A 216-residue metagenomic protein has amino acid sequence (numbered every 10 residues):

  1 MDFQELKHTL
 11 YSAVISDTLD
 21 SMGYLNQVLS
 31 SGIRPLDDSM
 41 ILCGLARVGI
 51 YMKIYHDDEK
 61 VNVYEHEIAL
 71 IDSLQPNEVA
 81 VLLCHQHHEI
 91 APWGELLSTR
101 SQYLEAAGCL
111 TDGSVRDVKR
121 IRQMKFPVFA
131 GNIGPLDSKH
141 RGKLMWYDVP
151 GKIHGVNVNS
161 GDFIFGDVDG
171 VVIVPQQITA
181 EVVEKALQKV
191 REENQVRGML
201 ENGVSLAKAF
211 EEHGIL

Functional and structural regions predicted by a protein language model:
M1-S160, V174-L216: Feature captures the catalytic cores and cofactor-binding loops of soluble hydro-lyases/lyases that act on carboxylate
F163-G166: Acidic and generally charged, gly/proline-rich low-complexity regions
G170-V172: Channel- or pocket-lining gating/hinge segments that regulate access to a cavity or pore
